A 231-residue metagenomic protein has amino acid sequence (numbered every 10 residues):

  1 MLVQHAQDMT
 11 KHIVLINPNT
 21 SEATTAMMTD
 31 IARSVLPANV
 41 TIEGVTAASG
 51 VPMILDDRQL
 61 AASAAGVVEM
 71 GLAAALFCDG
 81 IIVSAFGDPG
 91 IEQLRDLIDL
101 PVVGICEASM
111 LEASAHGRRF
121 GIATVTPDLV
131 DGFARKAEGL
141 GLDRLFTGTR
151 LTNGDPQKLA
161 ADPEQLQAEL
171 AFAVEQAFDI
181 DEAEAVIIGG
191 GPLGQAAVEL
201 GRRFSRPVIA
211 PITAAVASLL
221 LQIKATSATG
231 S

Functional and structural regions predicted by a protein language model:
K11-V35: N-terminal beta1-alpha1 ligand-phosphate binding loop
L15-I16, A75-A85, E182-G190: Periplasmic-binding protein-like
A38, L97-L100, H116, L145 (+1 more regions): Short, structured coil segments at secondary-structure junctions
G44-V68, Q157-D162: N-terminal beta-loop-helix "entrance" segment that forms/cooperates in small-molecule cofactor or anionic ligand
A61-F77, A168-A183: Short, well-structured alpha-helical segments in soluble
A64-R118, I122: Glycine/small-residue-rich loop that forms an oxyanion/phosphate-binding "nest" at active or ligand-binding sites
L129-G190: Active-site rim beta-loop-alpha module in soluble metabolic enzymes
G154, I209-S227: Short, flexible loop segments at boundaries between secondary-structure elements
